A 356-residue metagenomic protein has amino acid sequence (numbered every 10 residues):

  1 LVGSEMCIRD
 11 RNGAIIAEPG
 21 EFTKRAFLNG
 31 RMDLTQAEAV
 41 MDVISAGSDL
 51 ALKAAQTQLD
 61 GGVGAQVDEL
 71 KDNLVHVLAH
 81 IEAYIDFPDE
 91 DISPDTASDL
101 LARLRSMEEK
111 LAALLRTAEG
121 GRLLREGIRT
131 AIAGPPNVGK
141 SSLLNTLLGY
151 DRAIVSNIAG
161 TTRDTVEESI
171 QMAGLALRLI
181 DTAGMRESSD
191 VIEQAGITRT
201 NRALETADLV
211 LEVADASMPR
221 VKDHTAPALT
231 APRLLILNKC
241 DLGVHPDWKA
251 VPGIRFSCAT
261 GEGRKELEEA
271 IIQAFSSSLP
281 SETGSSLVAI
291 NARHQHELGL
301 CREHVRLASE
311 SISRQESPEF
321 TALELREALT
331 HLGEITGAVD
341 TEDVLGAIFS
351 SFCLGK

Functional and structural regions predicted by a protein language model:
L1-I8: Short, small-residue-biased leader/transition segments that mark boundaries at the very start of proteins
R9-A17, F275: A common structural junction motif
A17-D49: A conserved P-loop NTPase coupling/switch region
L52-Q171, S188-D190, S217-K356: C-terminal-of-GTPase-core extension/linker across diverse P-loop GTPases
L175-R178, A183-E187, I192-A195: Noncatalytic alpha-helical scaffolds and linker/capping helices
L177, L209, L234: Short, Asp-centered acidic motifs that coordinate Mg2+ and/or phosphate in catalytic or ligand-binding sites
L179, V213, I236: Generic enzyme active-site microenvironment
E193-A216: Inter-motif core of Ras-like GTPase G domains
